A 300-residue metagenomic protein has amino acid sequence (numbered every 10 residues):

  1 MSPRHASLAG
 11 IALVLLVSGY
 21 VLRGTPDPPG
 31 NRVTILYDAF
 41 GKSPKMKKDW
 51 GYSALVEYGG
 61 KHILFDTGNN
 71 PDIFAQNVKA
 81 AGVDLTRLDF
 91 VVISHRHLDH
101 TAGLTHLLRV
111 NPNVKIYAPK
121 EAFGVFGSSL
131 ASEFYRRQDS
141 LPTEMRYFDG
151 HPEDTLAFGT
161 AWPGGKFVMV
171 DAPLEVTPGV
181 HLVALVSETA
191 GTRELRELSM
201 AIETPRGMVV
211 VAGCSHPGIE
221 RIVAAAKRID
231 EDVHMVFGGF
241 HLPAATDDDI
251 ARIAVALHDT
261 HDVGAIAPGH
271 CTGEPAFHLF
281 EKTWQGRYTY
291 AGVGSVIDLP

Functional and structural regions predicted by a protein language model:
A6-L15, G19-G59, A172-R193: Zn-dependent metallo-beta-lactamase
N31, V114-F126, L130-F134, F277-F280: Pepsin/retropepsin-fold aspartyl endopeptidases
R32-A81, R193-A212: Conserved beta-strand hairpin/beta-sheet module of binuclear metal-dependent hydrolase folds, prominently
D38-F40, T67-N69, R96, E121-A122 (+5 more regions): Active-site metal-binding loops of divalent metal-dependent hydrolases
D72-E121, K227-F237, H241: Active-site metal-binding motif and surrounding structural segment of the metallo-beta-lactamase
K115, S199, P205-S295: Cap/insert and terminal regions of metallo-dependent hydrolase folds
A122-L198, T289-P300: Metallo-beta-lactamase
